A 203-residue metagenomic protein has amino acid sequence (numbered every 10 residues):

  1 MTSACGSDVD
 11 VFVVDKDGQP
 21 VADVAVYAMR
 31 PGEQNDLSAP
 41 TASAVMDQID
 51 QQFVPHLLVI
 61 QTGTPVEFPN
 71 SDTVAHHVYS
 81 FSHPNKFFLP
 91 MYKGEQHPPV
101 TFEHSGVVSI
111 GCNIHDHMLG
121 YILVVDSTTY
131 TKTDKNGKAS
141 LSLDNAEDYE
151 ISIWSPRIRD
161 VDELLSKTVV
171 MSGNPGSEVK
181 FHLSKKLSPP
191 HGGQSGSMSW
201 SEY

Functional and structural regions predicted by a protein language model:
M1-D8, H104, V124, K132 (+2 more regions): Beta-strand-rich domain onsets/edges
A4-V14, S188-G192: A short, Gly/Thr-enriched small/hydrophobic beta-strand-prone motif that recurs across taxa
V9-D15, V26, F68, G137-A139: A short, amphipathic beta-strand motif
D17-T41, T73, D116-L119, N145-E147: Short, ordered, surface-exposed loop/turn motifs in non-cytosolic proteins
V26, P65-N70, V108-I110, I114 (+1 more regions): A short, solvent-exposed beta-strand micro-motif common in secreted/extracellular proteins
T41-Q52, V59, M91, Y130-N136: Short, acidic Ser/Thr/Gly-rich low-complexity loop/linker segments typical of extracellular and cell-surface proteins
F88-L89, K93, V124-T133, R157-E178: Structured interaction patches on ligand/partner-binding surfaces of diverse proteins
H97-P99, N136-L143: Short, surface-exposed beta-strand/beta-hairpin micro-motifs centered on an aromatic residue
